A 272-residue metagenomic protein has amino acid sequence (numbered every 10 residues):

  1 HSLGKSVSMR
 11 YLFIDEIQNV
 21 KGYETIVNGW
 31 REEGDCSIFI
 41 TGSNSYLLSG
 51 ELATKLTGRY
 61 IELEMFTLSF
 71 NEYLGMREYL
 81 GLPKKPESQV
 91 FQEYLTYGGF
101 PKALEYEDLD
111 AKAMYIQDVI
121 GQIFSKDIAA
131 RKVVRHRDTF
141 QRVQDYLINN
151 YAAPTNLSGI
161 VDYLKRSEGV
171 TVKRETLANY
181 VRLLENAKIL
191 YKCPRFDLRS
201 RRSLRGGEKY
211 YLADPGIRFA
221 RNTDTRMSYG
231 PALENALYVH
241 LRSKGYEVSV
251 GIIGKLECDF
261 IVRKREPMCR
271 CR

Functional and structural regions predicted by a protein language model:
G4-Y23: Conserved P-loop NTPase "ATPase switch" module shared by AAA+ and STAND
Y11-L12, F39, K255, M268-R270: Hydrophobic "anchor" residues on beta-strands that sit immediately upstream of conserved functional sites
F13, S37-S43, E64: Structural recognition of the conserved hydrophobic beta-strand(s) that form the central parallel beta-sheet of P-loop
Q18-G22, L47, R218: Residues immediately C-terminal
E24-I40, A53-K55: Conserved catalytic/switch belt of AAA+ P-loop NTPases
S43-S45, G50-P154: Interdomain motor-coupling "hinge/lid" segment immediately C-terminal to the ATP-binding subdomain of NTP-driven enzymes
L109-M268: Accessory nucleic acid-recognition modules appended to NTPase machines
